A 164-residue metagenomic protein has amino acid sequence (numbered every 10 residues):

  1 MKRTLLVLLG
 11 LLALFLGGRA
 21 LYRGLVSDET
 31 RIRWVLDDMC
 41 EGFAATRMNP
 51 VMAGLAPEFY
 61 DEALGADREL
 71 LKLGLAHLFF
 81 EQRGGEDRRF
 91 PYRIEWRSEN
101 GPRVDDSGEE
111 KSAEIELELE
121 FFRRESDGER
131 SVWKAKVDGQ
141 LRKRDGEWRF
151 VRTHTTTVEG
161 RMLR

Functional and structural regions predicted by a protein language model:
K2-G54, L70: Short, low-complexity N-terminal intrinsically disordered segments enriched in polar/charged residues
K2-L5, L25, S112-E114, D127-R164: Short beta-strand edge/turn micro-motifs at domain boundaries
V35, W96-S98, A135: Residues that act as N-cap/strand-start positions at coil-to-secondary-structure junctions
M52-D67: Short, solvent-exposed secondary-structure junction/capping segments
L55-E58, S98, G108, L117-F121 (+2 more regions): A mature extracytoplasmic/lumenal domain signature
Y60, R103, Q140-R142: Generic structural detector for well-ordered beta-strands
L64-L78: Short amphipathic secondary-structure patches
G74-E129: Surface-exposed, charged secondary-structure patches
